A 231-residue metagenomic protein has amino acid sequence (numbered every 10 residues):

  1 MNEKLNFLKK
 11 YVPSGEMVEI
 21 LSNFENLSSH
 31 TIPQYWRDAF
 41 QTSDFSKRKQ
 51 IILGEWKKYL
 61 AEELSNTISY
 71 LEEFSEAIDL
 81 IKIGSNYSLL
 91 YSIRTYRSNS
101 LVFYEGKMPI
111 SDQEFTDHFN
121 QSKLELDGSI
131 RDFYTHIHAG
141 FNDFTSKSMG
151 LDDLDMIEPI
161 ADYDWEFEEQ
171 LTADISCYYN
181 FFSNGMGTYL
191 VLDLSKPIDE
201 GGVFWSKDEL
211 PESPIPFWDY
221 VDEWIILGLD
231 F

Functional and structural regions predicted by a protein language model:
M1-Y189, P197: A surface-exposed partner-binding patch
I175, Y179-F231: A recognition module on extended beta-rich or small alphabeta surfaces enriched in W/G with H and D/E
